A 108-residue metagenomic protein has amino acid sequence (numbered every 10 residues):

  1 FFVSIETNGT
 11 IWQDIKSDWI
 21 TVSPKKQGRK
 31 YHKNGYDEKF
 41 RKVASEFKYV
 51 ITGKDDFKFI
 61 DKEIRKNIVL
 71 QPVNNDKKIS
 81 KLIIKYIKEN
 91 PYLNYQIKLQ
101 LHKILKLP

Functional and structural regions predicted by a protein language model:
F1-P108: Conserved AdoMet/S-adenosylmethionine-binding subsite of the radical SAM
